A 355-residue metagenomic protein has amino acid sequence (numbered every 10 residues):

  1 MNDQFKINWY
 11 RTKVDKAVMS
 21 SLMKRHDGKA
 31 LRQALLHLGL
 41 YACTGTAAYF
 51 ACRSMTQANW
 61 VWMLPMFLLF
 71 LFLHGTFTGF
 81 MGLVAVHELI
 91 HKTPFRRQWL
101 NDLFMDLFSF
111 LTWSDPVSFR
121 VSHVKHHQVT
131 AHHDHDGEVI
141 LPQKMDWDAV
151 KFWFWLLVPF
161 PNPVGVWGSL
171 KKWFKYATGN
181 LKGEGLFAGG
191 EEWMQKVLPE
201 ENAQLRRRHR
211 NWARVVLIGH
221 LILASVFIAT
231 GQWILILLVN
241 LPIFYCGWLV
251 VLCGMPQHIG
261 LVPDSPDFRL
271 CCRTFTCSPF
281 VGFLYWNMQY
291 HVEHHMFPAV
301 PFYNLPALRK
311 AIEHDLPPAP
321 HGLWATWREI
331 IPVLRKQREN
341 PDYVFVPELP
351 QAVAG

Functional and structural regions predicted by a protein language model:
M1-G75, F110-I236, F302-G355: Non-catalytic, topology-defining segments of multipass membrane proteins
T44, I90, P94-F95, S265 (+1 more regions): Active-site-flanking alpha-helical
T56-V84, L107-V117, I243-G247, T276-N287: Membrane-embedded alpha-helical segments that form the functional core of polytopic membrane enzymes, especially those
L73-V86, D115-F119, V166-S169, V239-P266: Transmembrane alpha-helical segments that form the membrane-embedded catalytic/substrate-channel core of multi-pass
G82-H91, F119-H132, C253-V262, L284-V300: Histidine-centered catalytic micro-motifs
V84-L103, A131-L141: Aspartate-rich (DDxxD/NDxxD/DxxxD) Mg2+/diphosphate-binding motifs and their adjoining helix-loop segments
R96-F108, D267-P279: Membrane-cytosol interface motif
E192-E201, F268-Y290: Active-site-proximal inter-transmembrane loops
